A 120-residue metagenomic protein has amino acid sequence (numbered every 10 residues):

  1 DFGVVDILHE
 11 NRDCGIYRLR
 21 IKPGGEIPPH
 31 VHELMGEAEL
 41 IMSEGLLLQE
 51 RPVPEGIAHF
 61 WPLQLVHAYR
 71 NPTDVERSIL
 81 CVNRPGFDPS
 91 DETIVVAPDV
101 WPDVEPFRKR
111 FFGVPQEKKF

Functional and structural regions predicted by a protein language model:
D1-G36: A short glycine-rich, His/Asp/Glu-containing loop-to-beta-strand
L19-K22, V31-L47, V82-P85: Short, conserved beta-strand element in jelly-roll/cupin
P23-G25, L34, L65-V66, V75 (+1 more regions): A generic "binding-loop/recognition-motif" signal
V31-E33, P52-V53, N71-D74: Short glycine/proline-enriched turns and hinge-like loops at secondary-structure junctions
M35-E37, E55-G56, E76-R77: Short, surface-exposed beta-edge/turn micro-motifs
L47-H67: Short acidic-glycine-tyrosine-enriched beta hairpin
A68-F120: Double-stranded beta-helix
